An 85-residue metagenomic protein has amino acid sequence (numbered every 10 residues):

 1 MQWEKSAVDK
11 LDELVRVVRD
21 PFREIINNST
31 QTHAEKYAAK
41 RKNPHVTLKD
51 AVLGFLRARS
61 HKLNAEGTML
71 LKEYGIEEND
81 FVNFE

Functional and structural regions predicted by a protein language model:
M1-E85: Non-catalytic accessory segments flanking P-loop/AAA+ NTPase cores
